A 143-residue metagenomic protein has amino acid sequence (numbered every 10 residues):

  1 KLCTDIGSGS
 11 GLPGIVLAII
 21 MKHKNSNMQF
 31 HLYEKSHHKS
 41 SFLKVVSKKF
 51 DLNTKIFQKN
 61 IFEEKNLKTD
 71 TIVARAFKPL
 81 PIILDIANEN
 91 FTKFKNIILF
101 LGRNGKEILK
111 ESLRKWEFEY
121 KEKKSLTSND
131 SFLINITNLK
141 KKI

Functional and structural regions predicted by a protein language model:
K1-T69: Conserved SAM/SAH cofactor-binding pocket of Class I
L17, A87-N88: Class I S-adenosylmethionine-dependent transferase superfamily signal
N25, F91-F94: Helix-to-beta-strand junctions that scaffold the AdoMet/dcAdoMet cofactor pocket in Class I SAM-dependent enzymes
Q29, N53-K55, N96, E117-K121: Conserved beta-strand segments of alpha/beta enzyme cores
H31, N104-I143: Active-site capping/gating segments
T69-A76: Short SAM/SAH-binding signature in class I
P79-I86: A short, conserved alpha-helix within the catalytic core of class I
F94-G105: Conserved beta-strand signature within the Rossmann-like core of class I S-adenosyl-L-methionine
